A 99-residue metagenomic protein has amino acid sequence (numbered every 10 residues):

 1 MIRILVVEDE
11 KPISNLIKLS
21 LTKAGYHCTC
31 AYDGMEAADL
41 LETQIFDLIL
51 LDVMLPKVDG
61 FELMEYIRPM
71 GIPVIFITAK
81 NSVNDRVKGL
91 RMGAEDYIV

Functional and structural regions predicted by a protein language model:
M1-V99: N-terminal/domain-start alpha-helical segments
